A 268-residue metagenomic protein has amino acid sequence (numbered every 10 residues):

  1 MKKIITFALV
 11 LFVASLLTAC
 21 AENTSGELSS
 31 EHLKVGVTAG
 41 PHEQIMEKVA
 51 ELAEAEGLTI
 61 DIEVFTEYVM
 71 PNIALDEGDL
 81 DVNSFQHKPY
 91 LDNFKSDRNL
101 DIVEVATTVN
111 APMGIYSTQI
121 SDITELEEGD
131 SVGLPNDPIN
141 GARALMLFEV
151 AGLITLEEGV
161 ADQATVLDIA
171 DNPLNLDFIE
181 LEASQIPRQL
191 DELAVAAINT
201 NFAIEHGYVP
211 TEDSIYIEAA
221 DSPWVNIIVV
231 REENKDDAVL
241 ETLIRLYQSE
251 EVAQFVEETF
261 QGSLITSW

Functional and structural regions predicted by a protein language model:
S15-A19: C-terminal motif of bacterial Sec signal peptides marking the signal peptidase cleavage site
A21-N23: Bacterial signal peptide processing site
L28-G40, L58-V64, S131-V132: Short, well-ordered beta-strand elements
E63-I73, A161-R188: Short helix-initiation/N-cap motifs at beta->coil->alpha
N93-V105, I120, E192, A197 (+1 more regions): Ligand-binding "clamshell"
V105-I154, A253: A conserved helix-loop-strand patch within extracytoplasmic ligand-binding domains of the periplasmic binding
P112-I123, V225-D237: A bilobed periplasmic-binding-protein/Venus flytrap-type ligand-binding module shared by bacterial periplasmic
N140-E149, Y247-S267: Periplasmic-binding protein-like
